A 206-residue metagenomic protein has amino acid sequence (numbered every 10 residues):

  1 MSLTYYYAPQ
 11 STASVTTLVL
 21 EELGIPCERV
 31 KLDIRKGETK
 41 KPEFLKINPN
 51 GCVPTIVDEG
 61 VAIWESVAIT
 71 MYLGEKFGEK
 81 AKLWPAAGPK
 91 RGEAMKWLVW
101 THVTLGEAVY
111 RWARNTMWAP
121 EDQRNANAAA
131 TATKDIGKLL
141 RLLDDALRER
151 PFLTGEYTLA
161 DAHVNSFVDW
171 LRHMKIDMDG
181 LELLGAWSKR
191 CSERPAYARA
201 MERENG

Functional and structural regions predicted by a protein language model:
M1-N127, D144: GST-like domain detector, emphasizing the conserved glutathione-binding G-site in the N-terminal thioredoxin-like
E28-V30, G155, D179, R199: A local structural micro-motif
I34-R35, G185, N205: Conserved beta-strand edge residues that scaffold enzyme active sites
K46, E193, E202: Phosphate-coordinating loops and pocket residues in cytosolic domains that bind phosphorylated ligands
G74, F167-V168, M201: Active-site-flanking alpha-helical
A86, E156, R199-G206: Short, flexible loop/turn segments with low-complexity composition
L98-E193: GST-like fold's C-terminal all-alpha helical module
